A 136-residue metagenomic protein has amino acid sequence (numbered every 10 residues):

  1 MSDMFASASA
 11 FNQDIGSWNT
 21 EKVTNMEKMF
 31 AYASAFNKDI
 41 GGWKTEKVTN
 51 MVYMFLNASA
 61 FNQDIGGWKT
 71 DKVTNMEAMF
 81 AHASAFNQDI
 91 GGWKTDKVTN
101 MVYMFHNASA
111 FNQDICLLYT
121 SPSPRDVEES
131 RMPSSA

Functional and structural regions predicted by a protein language model:
A6-C116: Thr-biased low-complexity repeat/linker tracts and other Thr-enriched repetitive architectures
Y119-P124: Conserved small/polar residues in nucleotide/adenosyl-binding loops
V127: Beta-strand-loop-alpha-helix segment that lines the small-molecule cofactor/substrate pocket of alpha/beta enzymes
R131-A136: Hydrophobic alpha-helical segments, chiefly the membrane-spanning helices and signal/signal-anchor peptides
